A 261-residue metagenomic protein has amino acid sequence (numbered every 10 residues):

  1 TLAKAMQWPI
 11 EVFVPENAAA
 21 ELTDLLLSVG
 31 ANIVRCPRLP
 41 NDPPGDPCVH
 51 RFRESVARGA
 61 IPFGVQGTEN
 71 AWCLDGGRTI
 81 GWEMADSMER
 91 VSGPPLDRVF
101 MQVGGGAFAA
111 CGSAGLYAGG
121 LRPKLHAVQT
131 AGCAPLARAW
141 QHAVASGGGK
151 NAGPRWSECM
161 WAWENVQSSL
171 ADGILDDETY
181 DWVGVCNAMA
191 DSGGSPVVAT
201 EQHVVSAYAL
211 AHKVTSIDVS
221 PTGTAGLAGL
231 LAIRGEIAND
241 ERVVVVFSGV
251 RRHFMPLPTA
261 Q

Functional and structural regions predicted by a protein language model:
T1-A5, A19-T23, L74, Q102-G112 (+3 more regions): Short glycine/serine/threonine-rich phosphate/pyrophosphate-binding segments that cradle anionic phosphate groups
T1-P9, L27-S28, A114-G119, A228-I237: Alpha-helix C-terminal capping segments
T1-R53, A137-A143, L257-A260: Active-site-proximal loop->helix
R38-I61, A118-V219, A260-Q261: Active-site/ligand-binding loops adjacent to catalytic centers
H50-G119, V205-L210: Active-site/ligand-binding-proximal alpha/beta "capping" segment
E69-A71, V103-A107, V128-P135, I174 (+4 more regions): Glycine-rich beta-alpha junction loops
L227-Q261: Catalytic phosphate/nucleotide-handling subdomain of diverse soluble enzymes
